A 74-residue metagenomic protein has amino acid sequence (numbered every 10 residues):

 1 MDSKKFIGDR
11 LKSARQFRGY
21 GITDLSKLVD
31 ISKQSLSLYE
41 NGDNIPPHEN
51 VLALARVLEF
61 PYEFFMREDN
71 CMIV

Functional and structural regions predicted by a protein language model:
M1-S35, N41-V74: Short juxta-domain linker segments that transition from a proline/glycine-rich, charged coil into a short amphipathic
